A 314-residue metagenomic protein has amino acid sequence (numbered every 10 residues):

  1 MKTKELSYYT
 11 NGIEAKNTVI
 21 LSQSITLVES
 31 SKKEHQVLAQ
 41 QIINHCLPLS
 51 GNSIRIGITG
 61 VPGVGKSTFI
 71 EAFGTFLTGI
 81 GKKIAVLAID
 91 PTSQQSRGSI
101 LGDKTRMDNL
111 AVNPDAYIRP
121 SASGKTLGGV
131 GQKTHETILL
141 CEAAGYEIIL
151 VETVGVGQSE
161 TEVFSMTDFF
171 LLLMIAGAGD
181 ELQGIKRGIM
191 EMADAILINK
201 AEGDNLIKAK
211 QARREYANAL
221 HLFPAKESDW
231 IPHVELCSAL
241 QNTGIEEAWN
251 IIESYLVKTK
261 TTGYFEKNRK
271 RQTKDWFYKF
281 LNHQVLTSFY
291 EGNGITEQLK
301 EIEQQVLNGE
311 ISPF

Functional and structural regions predicted by a protein language model:
E5-S53, V64, F73-S159, M166-F169 (+2 more regions): Nucleotide-state-sensitive switch-loop elements of NTP-binding domains
E14, V28, K32-Q36, G63 (+7 more regions): Conserved phosphate/pyrophosphate-binding and hydrolysis machinery centered on Walker-type P-loop NTPases, extending
L21-Q23, L236, E247-F314: Long, well-ordered amphipathic alpha-helical subdomains in the mid-to-C-terminal portions of large enzyme subunits
I56-I58: Hydrophobic anchor at the beta1->P-loop junction of P-loop NTPases
F69: Hydrophobic positions on the alpha1 helix immediately C-terminal to the Walker A/P-loop
I100, T137, E162, M166 (+5 more regions): Alpha-helical scaffold elements adjacent to nucleotide-binding pockets in ATP/GTP-utilizing enzyme cores
A178-I207: Flexible active-site lid/hinge loop adjacent to a nucleotide/diphosphate and Mg2+-phosphate binding pocket
A195, A201-T261: Canonical P-loop GTPase G-domain recognition
